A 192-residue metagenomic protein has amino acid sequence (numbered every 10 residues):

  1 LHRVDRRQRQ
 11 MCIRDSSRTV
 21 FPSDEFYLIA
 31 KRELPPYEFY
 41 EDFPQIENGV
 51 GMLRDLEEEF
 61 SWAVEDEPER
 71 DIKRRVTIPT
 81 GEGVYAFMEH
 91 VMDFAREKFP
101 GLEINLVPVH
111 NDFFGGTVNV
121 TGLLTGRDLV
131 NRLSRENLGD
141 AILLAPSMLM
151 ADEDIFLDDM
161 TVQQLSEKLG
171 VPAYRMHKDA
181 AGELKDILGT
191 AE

Functional and structural regions predicted by a protein language model:
L1-I13: Single conserved hydrophobic/aromatic residue that forms the stacking wall/gate of nucleotide- or nucleobase-binding
H2-D5, D24, D140: Acidic side chains
H2-V4, R18, D152: Generic secretory/membrane-interface signal
D15-S17, G101: Short secondary-structure junction motifs
S17-A30: A glycine-rich phosphate-binding loop feature that marks nucleotide/adenosyl-phosphate handling sites
A30-E192: Radical SAM enzyme core and accessory elements
